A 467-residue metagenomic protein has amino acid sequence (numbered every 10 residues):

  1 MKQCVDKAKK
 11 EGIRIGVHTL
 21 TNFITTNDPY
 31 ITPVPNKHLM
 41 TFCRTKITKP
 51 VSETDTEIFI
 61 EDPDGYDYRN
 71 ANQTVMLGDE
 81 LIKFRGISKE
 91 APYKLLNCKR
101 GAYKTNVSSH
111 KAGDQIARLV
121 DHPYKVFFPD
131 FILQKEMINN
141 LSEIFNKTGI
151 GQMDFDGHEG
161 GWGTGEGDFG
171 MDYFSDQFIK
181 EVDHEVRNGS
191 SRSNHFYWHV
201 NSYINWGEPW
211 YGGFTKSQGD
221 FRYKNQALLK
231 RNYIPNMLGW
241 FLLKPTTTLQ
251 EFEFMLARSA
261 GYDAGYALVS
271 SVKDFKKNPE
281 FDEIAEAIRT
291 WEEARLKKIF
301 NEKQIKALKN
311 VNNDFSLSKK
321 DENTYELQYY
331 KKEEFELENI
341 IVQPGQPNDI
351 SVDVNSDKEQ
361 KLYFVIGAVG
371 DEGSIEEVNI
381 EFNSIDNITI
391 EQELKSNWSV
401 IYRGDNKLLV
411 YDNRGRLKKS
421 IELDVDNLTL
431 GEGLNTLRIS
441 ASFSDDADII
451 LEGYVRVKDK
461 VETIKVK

Functional and structural regions predicted by a protein language model:
M1-C4, F131-L141, E166-F178, T246-M255 (+1 more regions): Well-ordered, non-membrane alpha-helical segments in soluble/globular domains
M1-K46, A102, V120-P123, G157-G167: Aromatic-lined carbohydrate-binding surfaces of glycoside hydrolases
G12-G16, G151-D154, E185-G189: Structural preference for beta-strand elements that scaffold enzyme active sites
T21, T26-R100, K104-V107: Autoprocessing Asn-cyclization modules and mimics
T26, Y30-R44, L119-N139, T148 (+1 more regions): Glycan-recognition surfaces
Y103-A112, N355-K467: Intrinsically disordered, low-complexity segments enriched in serine, threonine, and glycine
I138-G165, S259: Active-site groove signature of glycoside hydrolases
K277-D357: Glycan-recognition and catalytic regions of carbohydrate-active enzymes
